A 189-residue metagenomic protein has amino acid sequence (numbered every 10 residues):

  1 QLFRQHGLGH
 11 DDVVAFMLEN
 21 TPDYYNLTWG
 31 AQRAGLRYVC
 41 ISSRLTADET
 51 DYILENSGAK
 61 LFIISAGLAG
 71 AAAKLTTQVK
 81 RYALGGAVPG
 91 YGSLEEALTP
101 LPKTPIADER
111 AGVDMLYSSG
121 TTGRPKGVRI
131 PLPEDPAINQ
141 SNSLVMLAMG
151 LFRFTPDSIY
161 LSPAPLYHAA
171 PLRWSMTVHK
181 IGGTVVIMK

Functional and structural regions predicted by a protein language model:
L2-D48: Conserved AMP-binding/adenylate-forming
V14, A31, F62, S118-T121 (+2 more regions): Conserved S/T- and glycine-rich ATP-binding loop of Class I adenylate-forming
L18, I41-S42, S65, V79-V88: Short beta-strand elements of ligand-binding domains
T28-A34, N56, H168, M176-K180: Short hydrophobic alpha-helices that are characteristic scaffold elements of the AMP-binding
G35, T121, G182: Conserved G/P- and acidic residue-centered "switch" motifs that form tight phosphate/ATP-binding loops in soluble
L45-K74, E95-E96, P100-L101, I138-L161: Conserved ATP-dependent adenylate/AMP-binding module captured primarily in the ANL superfamily
G70-L116, R124, I130-V145: ANL superfamily adenylate-forming
P136-I159, P163, Y167-K189: Conserved AMP-binding/adenylation subdomain of ANL enzymes
